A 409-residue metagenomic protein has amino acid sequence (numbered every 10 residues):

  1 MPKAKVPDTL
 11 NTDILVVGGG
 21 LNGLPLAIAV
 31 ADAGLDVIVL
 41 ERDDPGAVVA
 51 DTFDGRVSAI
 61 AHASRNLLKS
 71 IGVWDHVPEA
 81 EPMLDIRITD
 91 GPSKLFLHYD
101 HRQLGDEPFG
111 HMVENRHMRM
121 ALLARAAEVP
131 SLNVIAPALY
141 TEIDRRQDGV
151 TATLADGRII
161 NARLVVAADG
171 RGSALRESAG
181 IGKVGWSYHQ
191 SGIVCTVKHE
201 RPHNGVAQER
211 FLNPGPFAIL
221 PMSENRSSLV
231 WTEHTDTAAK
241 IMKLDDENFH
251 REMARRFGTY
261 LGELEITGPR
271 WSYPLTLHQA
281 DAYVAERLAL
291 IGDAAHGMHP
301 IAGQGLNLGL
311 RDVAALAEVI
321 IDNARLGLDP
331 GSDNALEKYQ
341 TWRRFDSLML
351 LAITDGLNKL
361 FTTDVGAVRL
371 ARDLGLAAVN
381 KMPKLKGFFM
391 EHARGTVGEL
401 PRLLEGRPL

Functional and structural regions predicted by a protein language model:
D8-N11, K69-S70, E81-S178, W186-S191 (+1 more regions): Conserved N-terminal helical subregion
D13-V39: N-terminal Rossmann-like FAD-binding beta1-loop-alpha1 element of flavoenzymes
N22, P45, G172: Conserved Rossmann-like nucleotide-cofactor binding loop
A31-F53: Glycine-rich FAD pyrophosphate-binding loop
T52-G91: N-terminal FAD cofactor-binding segment of flavoenzymes
L68, G149-T151, L164-R270: Conserved FAD-binding catalytic core of PHBH/FMO-like flavoproteins
A239-D333: FAD/FMN-dependent oxidoreductases across multiple families
E318-L409: C-terminal helical "tail/cap" subdomain of flavin- and related membrane-associated enzymes
